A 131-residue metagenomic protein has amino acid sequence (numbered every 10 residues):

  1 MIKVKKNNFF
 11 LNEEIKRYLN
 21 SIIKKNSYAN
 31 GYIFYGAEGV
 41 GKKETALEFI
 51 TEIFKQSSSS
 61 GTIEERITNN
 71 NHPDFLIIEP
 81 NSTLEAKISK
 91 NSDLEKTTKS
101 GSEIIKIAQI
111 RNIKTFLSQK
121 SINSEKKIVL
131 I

Functional and structural regions predicted by a protein language model:
I2-I131: Clamp-loader machinery-focused feature within the broader ASCE/P-loop NTPase space
